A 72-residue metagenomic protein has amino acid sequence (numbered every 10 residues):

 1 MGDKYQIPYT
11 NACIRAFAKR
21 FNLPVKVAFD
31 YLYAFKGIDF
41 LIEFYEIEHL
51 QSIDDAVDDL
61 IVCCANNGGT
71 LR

Functional and structural regions predicted by a protein language model:
M1-R72: C-terminal alpha-helical interaction appendages
